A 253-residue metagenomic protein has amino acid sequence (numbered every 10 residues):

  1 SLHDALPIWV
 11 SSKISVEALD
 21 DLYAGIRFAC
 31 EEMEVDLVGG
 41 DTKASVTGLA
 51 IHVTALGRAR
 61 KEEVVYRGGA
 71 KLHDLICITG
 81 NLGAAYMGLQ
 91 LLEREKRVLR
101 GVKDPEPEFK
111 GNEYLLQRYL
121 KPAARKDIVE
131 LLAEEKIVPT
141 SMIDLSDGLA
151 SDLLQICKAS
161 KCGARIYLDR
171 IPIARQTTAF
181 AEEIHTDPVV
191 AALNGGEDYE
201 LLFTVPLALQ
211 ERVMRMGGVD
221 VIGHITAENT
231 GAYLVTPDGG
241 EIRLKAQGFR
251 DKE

Functional and structural regions predicted by a protein language model:
S1, L132: Phosphate/pyrophosphate-binding loops at sites that engage ATP/ADP/AMP, CoA/4′-phosphopantetheine, polyphosphate
L2-L6: Short, small-residue-biased leader/transition segments that mark boundaries at the very start of proteins
P7-S11: Short glycine-rich or small-residue beta-strand-to-loop segments that form or flank ligand, phosphate, metal/Fe-S
K13-V38, K43-I51, L56, E134 (+1 more regions): Glycine-/charge-enriched secondary-structure boundary and capping motifs
G57, G68, Q90, K96-R97 (+2 more regions): Residue-level signature of transmembrane alpha-helix interfaces in integral membrane proteins
R60-V64: Short alpha-helix capping/helix-loop boundary micro-motifs
V65-L131: Short, acidic (Asp/Glu-rich) active-site segment that either coordinates a divalent metal cofactor
